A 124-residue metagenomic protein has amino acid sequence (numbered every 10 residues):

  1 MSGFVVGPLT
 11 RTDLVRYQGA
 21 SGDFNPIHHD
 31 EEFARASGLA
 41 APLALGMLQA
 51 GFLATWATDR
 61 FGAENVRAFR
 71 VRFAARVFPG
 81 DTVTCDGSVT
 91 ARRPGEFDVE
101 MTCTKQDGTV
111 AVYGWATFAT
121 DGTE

Functional and structural regions predicted by a protein language model:
M1-N65, E124: Hot-dog-fold acyl-thioester-processing enzymes
M1-V5, R76-E124: HotDog/MaoC-like acyl-thioester-processing domains
Y17, D30, R72, C85-G87: A broad, low-amplitude sensor of folded, mature protein cores
H28-F33, A68, E96, T109-V110: Glycine-rich loops and low-complexity Gly/Arg-rich segments that provide flexible linkers or classic glycine-based
A57-C85: Mid-chain, well-packed structural core segment of small domains
